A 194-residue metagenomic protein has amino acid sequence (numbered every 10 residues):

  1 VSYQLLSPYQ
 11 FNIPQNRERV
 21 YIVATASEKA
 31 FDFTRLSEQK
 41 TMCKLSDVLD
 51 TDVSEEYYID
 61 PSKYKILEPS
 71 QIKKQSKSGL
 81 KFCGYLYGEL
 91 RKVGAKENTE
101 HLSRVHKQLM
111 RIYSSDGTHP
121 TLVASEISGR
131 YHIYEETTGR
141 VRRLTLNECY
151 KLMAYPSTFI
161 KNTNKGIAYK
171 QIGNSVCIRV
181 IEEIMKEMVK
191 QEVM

Functional and structural regions predicted by a protein language model:
V1-Q10: Conserved S-adenosyl-L-methionine
Q15-M194: S-adenosyl-L-methionine-dependent DNA methyltransferase catalytic core
